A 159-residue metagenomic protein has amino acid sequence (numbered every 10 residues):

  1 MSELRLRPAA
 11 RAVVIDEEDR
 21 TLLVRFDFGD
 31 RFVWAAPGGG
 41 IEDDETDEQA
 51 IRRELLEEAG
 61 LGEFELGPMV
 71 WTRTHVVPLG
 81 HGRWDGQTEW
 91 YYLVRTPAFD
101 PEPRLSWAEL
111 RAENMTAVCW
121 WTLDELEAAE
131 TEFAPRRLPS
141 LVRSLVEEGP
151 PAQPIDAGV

Functional and structural regions predicted by a protein language model:
M1-T21, G40-D43, E89-Y91: Conserved N-terminal beta-strand and adjoining loop/helix that marks the start of the Nudix/MutT-like hydrolase domain
V13, E18, D27, P97 (+1 more regions): Anionic group-transfer/hydrolysis microenvironments
G29-F32: A conserved beta-turn-beta hairpin within the catalytic core of GNAT-like acetyltransferases that forms part
W34-A36: A short gly/proline-enriched turn/hairpin at secondary-structure junctions
I41-E65, R73-T131: Unchanged
E132-V159: Charged phosphate-binding loop/patch that engages nucleotide di/tri-phosphates or the phosphate backbone of nucleic
